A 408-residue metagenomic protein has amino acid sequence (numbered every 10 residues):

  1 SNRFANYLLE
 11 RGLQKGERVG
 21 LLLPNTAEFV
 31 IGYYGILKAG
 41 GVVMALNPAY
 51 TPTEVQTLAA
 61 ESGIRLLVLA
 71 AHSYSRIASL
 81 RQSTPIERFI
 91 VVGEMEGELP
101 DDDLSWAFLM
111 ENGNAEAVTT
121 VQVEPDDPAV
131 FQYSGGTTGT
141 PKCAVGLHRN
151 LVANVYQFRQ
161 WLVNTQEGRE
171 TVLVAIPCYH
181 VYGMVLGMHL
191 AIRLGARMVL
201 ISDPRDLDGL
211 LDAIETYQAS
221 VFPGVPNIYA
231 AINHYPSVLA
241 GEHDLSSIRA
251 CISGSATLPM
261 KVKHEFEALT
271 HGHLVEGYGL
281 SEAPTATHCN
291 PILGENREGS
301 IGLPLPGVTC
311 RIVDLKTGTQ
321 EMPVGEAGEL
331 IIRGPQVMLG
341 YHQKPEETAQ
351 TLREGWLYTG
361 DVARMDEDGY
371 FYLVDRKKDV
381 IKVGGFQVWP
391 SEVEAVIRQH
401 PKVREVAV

Functional and structural regions predicted by a protein language model:
R3-N6, E10-R11, K38-E111: Structural core segment of the AMP-binding/adenylate-forming
R11-L13, E17, G113-D127, F131-V174 (+2 more regions): Conserved adenylate-forming
L23-P24, G41-A59, A71-R76, A196-Y217 (+1 more regions): ATP-dependent adenylate-forming carboxylate-activation enzymes
Y50, Q56-A59, L67-L69, F222 (+4 more regions): AMP-binding/adenylate-forming catalytic core of the ANL superfamily
V152-T171, V181-S220, A231, Y235: Conserved AMP-binding/adenylation subdomain of ANL enzymes
A196, A219-G224, N233-R297, T309 (+1 more regions): Gly/Ser/Thr-rich phosphate-binding loop
R311-I331, Q350, E367-D368: Conserved beta-loop-beta connector loops within the AMP-binding
P323-M338, W356, V362-A363: AMP-binding/adenylate-forming core of the ANL superfamily
